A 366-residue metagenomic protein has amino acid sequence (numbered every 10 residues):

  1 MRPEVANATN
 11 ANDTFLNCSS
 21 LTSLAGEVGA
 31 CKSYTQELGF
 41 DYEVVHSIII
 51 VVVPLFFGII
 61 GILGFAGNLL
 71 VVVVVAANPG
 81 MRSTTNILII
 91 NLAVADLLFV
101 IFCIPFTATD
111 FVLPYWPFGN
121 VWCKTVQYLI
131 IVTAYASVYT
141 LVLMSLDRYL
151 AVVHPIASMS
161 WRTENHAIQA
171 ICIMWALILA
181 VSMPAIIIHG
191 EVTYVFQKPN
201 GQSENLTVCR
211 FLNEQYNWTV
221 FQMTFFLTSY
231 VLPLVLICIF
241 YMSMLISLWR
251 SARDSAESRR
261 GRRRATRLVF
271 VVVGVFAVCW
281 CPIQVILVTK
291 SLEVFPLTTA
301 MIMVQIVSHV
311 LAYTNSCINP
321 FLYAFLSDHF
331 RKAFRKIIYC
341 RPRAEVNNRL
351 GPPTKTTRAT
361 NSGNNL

Functional and structural regions predicted by a protein language model:
M1-D41, F196-Q202, A256-R263, D328-L366: Intrinsically disordered regulatory tails of 7TM GPCRs
K32-V44, F111, Y115-I131, H154 (+3 more regions): Loop architecture of class A 7-transmembrane GPCRs
H46-G58, T84-L146, L150-E164: Extracellular TM2-ECL1-early TM3 structural module of rhodopsin-like
I49-N78, L98, C238, M242: First transmembrane helix
F57, L98-P114, Q127, A134-L141 (+5 more regions): Helix-to-loop junction signature of class
G61, N91-V100, I104, I171-S182 (+3 more regions): Alpha-helical transmembrane segments of multi-pass membrane proteins
P199-W218, F226-S229, I246-V285: Intracellular effector-coupling site of seven-transmembrane GPCRs, centered on the ICL3-to-TM6 transition
V275-C281, V285-V288, V304-T354: Seventh transmembrane helix
